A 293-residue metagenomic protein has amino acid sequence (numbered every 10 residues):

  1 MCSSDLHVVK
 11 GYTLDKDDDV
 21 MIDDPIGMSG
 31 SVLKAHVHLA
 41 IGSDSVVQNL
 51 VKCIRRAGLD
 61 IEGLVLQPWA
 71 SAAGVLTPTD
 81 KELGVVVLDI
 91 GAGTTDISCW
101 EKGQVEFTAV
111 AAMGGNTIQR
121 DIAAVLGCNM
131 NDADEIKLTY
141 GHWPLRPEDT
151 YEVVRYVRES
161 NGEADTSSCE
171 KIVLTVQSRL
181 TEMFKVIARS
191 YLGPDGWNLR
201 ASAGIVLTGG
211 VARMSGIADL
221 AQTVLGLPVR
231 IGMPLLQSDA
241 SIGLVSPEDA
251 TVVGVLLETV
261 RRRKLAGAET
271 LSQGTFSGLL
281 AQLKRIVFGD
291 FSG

Functional and structural regions predicted by a protein language model:
M1, F184, A188-A203: Phosphate/pyrophosphate-binding loops at sites that engage ATP/ADP/AMP, CoA/4′-phosphopantetheine, polyphosphate
M1-V86, C128-N131, E135-T175, L227 (+1 more regions): Nucleotide/phosphate-binding catalytic cleft detector across ATP-hydrolyzing and phosphate-transferring enzymes
G42, G141-P144, L199-V224: Glycine-rich phosphate-binding loops at beta-strand->alpha-helix junctions
L66-A70, K102, A111-M113, L138 (+1 more regions): Short, ordered loop/turn segments at secondary-structure junctions
L76-F107, I122, V255: Gly/Thr-rich phosphate-binding beta-strand-loop-beta motif of the actin/hexokinase/Hsp70
E106-F107, R120, S168-I172, R200-A203 (+2 more regions): Short beta-alpha connecting loops at secondary-structure transitions that line or flank enzyme active sites
A112-D134: A conserved active-site cap/scaffold subdomain adjacent to cofactor or substrate pockets
V224-V252: Conserved phosphate-binding/catalytic loops in two-lobed NTP-binding clefts
